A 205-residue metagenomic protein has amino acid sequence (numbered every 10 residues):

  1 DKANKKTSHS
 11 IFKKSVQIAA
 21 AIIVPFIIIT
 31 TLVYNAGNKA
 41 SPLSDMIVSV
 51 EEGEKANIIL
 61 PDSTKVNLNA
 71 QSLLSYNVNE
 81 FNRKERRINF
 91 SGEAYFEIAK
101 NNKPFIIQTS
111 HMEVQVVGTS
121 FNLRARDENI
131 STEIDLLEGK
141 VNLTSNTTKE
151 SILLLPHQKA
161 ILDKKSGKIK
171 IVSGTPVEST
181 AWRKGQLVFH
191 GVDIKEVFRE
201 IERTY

Functional and structural regions predicted by a protein language model:
A3-Y205: A residue-level detector for the "anchor" residue at the start of short, highly conserved motifs
